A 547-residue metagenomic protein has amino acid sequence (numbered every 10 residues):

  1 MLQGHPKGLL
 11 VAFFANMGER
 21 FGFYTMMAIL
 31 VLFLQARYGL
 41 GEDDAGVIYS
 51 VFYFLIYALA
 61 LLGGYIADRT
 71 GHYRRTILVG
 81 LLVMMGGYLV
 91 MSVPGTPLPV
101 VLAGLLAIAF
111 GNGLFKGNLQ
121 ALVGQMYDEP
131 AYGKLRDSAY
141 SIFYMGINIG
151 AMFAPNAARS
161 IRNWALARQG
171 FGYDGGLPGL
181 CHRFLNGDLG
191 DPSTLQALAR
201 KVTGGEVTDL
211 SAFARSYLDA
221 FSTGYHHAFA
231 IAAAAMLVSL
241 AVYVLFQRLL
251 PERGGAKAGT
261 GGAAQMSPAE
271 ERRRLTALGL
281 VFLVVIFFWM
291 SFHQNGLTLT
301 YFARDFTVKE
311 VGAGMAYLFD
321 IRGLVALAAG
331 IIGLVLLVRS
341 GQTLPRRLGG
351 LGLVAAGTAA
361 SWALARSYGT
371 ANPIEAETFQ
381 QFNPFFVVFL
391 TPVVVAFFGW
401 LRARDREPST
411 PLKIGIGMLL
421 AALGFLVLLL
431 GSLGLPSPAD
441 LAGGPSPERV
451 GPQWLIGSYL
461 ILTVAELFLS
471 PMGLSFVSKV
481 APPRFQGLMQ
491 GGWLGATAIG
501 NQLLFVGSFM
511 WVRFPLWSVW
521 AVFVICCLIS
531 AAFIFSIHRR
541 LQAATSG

Functional and structural regions predicted by a protein language model:
M1-K7, E129-L135, R159-A371, F398-R406 (+1 more regions): Intracellular loop-helix junctions on the cytosolic face of multi-pass helical membrane proteins
Q3-Y53, F292-F302, S361-N372: Helix-loop boundary and gating motifs at the non-cytosolic
M17, G87, L98-N118, S437-F468: Hydrophobic core of transmembrane alpha-helices in multi-pass small-molecule transporters, especially MFS/SLC-type
A28, L61-L62, I149-W164, L423-L430 (+1 more regions): A gly/Pro-rich, aromatic-decorated transmembrane alpha-helix motif that marks the paired, flexible gating helices
E42-D43, P130-F143, P373-I374, P452-Q453 (+1 more regions): Loop-to-transmembrane helix entry/capping segments in MFS-fold secondary transporters and related SLC/MFSD carriers
V47-A67, M152-A154, Q381-F398: Central cavity-lining transmembrane alpha-helices of secondary-active solute carriers, predominantly the Major
V79-P99, T358-G369, I416-P447: C-terminal ends and interior cores of transmembrane alpha-helices in multi-pass membrane transporters/permeases
L114-P130, F468-A481: Intracellular juxtamembrane helix-capping segments at the cytosolic ends of symmetry-related transmembrane helices
